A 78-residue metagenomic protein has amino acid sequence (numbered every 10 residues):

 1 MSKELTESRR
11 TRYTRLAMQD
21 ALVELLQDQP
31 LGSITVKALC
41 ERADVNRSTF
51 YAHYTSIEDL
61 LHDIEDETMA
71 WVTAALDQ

Functional and structural regions predicted by a protein language model:
M1-R12: N-terminal intrinsically disordered/low-complexity leader segments
R12-V23, Q27, G32-V36, D44 (+1 more regions): An amphipathic alpha-helix adjacent to DNA-recognition modules
C40: The alpha-helix within a helix-turn-helix
R47: Short functional hotspots where side chains directly engage DNA or cofactors
